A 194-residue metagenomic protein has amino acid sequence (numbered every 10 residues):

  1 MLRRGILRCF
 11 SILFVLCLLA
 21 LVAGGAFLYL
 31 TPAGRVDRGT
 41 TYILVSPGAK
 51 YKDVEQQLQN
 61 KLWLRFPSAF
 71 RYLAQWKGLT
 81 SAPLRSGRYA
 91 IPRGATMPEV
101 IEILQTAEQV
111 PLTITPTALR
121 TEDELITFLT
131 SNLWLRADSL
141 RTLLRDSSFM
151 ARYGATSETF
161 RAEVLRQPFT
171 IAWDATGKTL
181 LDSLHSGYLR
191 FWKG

Functional and structural regions predicted by a protein language model:
L2-G194: Conserved catalytic or metal-liganding residues and their short signature motifs at active sites of enzymes
